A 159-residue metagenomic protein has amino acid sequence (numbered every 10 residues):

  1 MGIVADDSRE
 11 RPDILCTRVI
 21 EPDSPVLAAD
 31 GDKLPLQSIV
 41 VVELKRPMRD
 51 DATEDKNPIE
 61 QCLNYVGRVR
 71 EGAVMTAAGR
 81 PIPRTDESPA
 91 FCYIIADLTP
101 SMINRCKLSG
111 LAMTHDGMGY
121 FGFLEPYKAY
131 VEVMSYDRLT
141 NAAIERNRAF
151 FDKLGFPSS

Functional and structural regions predicted by a protein language model:
M1-S159: Charged, terminal alpha-helix-loop-beta segments that serve as non-catalytic nucleic-acid engagement and/or assembly
